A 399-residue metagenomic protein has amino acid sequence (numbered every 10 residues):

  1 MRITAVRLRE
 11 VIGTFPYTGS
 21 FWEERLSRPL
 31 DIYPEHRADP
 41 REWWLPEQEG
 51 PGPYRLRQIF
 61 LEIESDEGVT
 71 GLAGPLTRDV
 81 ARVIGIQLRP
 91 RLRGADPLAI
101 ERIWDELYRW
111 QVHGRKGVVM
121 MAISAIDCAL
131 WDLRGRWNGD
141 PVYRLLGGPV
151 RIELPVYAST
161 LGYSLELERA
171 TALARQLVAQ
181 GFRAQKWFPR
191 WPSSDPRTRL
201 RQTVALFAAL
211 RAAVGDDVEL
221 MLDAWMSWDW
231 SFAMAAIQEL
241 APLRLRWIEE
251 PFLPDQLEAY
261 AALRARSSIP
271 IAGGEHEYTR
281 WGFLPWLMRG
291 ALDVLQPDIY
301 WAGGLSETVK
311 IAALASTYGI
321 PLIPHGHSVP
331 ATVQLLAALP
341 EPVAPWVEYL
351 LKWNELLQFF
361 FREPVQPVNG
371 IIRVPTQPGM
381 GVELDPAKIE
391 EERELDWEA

Functional and structural regions predicted by a protein language model:
M1-P46, H327-A399: Flexible C-terminal active-site loop/helix
I3, G68, L88, I126 (+8 more regions): Conserved, mostly hydrophobic/aromatic
W22, E47-Q48, E64-W137: Metal- or metallocofactor-binding catalytic centers and their adjacent structured scaffolds across diverse enzyme
D39-E42, Q238, R244, D255-I371: Shared catalytic-loop signature of beta/alpha-barrel
E49-P53, A179, E355: Short Gly/Pro-enriched turn/cap motifs at secondary-structure boundaries
G71, V156-A158, Q185-W187, V218-A224 (+5 more regions): Hydrophobic faces of well-ordered beta-strands that scaffold small-molecule active sites in alpha/beta enzyme cores
V118-M121, D127-L165: Glycine-rich, aromatic-flanked loop segments that form ligand/cofactor-binding clefts across common enzyme folds
I152-R266: Metal-dependent enolase-superfamily TIM-barrel catalytic cores that perform enediolate-based chemistry
